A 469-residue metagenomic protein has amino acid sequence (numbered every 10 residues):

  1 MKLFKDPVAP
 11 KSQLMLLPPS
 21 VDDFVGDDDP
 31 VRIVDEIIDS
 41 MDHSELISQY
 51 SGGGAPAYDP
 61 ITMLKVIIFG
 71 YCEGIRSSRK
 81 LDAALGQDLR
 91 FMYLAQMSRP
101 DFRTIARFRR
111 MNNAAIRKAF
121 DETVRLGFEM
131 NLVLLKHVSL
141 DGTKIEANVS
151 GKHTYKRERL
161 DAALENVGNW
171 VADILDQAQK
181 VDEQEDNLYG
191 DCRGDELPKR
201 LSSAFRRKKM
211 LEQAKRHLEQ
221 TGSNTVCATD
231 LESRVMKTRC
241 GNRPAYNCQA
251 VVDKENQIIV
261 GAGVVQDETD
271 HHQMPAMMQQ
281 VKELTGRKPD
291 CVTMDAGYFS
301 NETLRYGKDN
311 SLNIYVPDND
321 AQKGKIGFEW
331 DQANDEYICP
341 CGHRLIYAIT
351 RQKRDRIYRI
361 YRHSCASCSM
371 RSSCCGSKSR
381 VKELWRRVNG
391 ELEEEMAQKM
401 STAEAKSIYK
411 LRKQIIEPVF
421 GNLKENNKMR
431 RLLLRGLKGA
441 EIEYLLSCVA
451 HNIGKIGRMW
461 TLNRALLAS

Functional and structural regions predicted by a protein language model:
M1-L3, S40-I47, R193-F205: Short N-terminal secondary-structure initiator segments
M1-R32: Hydrophobic alpha-helical membrane-insertion signals
L3-K5, Y50-G53, E404: A ubiquitous short alpha-helical element
V8, I67, G74-Q87, S98-S469: Anion-binding and metal-coordination hotspots
G26-I68: Basic, short loop/linker segments at the boundary and entry of helix-turn-helix/winged-helix-like folds
F91-Q96: Secretory-pathway/luminal and periplasmic proteins that interact with or process carbohydrate-rich
